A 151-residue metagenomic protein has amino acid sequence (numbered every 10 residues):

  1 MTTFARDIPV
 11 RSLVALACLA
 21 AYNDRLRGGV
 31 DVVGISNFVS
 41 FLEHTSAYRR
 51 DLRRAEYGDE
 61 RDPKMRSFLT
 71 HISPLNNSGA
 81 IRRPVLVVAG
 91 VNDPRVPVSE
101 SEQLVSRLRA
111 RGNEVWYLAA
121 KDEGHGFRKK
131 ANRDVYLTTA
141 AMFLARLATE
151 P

Functional and structural regions predicted by a protein language model:
M1-P151: Active-site-proximal cap/loop segments of hydrolase catalytic domains
